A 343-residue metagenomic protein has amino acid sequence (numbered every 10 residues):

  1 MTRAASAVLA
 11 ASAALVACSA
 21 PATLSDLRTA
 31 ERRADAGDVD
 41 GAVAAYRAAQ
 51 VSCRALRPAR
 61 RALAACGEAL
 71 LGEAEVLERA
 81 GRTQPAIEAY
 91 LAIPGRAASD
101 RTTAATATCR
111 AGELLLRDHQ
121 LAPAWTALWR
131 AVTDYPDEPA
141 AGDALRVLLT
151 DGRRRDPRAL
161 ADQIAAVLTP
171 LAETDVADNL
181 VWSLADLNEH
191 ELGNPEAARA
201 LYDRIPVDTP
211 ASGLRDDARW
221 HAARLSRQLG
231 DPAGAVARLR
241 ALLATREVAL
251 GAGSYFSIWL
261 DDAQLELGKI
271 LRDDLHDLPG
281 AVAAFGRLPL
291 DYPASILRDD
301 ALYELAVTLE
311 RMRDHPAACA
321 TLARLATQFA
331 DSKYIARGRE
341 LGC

Functional and structural regions predicted by a protein language model:
M1-C18: Sec-dependent bacterial lipoprotein signal peptides
A14-C343: Acidic, polar-rich low-complexity tracts and alpha-helical solenoid repeat scaffolds
